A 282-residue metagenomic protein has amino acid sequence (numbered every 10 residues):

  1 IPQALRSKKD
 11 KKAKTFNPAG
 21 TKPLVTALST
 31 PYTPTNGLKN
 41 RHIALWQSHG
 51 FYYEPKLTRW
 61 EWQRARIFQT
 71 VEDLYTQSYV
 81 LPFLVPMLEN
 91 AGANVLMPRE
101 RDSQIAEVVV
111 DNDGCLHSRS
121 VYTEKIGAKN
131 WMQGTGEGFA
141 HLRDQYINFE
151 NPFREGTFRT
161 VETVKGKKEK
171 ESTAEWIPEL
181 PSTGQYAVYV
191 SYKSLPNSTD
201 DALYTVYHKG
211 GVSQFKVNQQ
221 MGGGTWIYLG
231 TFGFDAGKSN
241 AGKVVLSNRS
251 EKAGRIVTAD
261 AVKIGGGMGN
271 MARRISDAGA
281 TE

Functional and structural regions predicted by a protein language model:
I1-E61, G265-T281: Non-catalytic propeptide/linker segments at domain boundaries
S29-P31, T35-S118, I275: N-terminal catalytic or cofactor-binding beta/alpha core of small enzyme domains
R101-G138, N270-A280: Extracellular carbohydrate-recognition regions
F149-T173, Q220: Extracellular beta-rich ligand/substrate-recognition surface
E162, S172-P196: A short beta-strand element within beta-rich, extracytoplasmic domains of secreted/secretory-pathway proteins
S194-S213: Short, surface-exposed beta-strand/strand-loop-strand elements in extracellular ectodomains
K209-S239: Extracellular carbohydrate recognition and processing domains and analogous Trp-centered ligand-binding platforms
V244-I256: Short beta-strand-plus-loop segments that form exposed binding edges in beta-rich domains
